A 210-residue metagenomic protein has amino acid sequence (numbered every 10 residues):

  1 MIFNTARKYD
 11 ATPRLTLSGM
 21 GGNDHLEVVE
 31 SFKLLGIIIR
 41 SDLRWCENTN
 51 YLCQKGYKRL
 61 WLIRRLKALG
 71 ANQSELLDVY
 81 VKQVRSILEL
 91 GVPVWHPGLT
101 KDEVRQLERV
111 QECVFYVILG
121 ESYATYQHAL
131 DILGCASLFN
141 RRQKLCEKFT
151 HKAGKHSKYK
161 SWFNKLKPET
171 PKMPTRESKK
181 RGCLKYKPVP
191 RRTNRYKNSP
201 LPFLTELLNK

Functional and structural regions predicted by a protein language model:
M1-A11, L34-S157: Non-catalytic, peripheral interaction segments enriched in hydrophobic/basic residues
M1-E30: Short, conserved micro-motifs composed of acidic
L15-S18, L26, W95, L133 (+1 more regions): Short clusters of hydrophobic/aromatic residues that line enzyme substrate/ligand-binding pockets
M20-G21, V29-E30, K180, R191-N194: Short, ordered beta-strand-loop transition motifs
L90-V104, H156-K160, N164-T170, V189-K210: Charged boundary/loop elements
A136-F139, L184-V189: Terminal membrane-anchoring module of integral membrane proteins
F149, G154, S161-W162, L166-R176 (+2 more regions): C-terminal structured "cap/appendage" subdomains that terminate the fold
